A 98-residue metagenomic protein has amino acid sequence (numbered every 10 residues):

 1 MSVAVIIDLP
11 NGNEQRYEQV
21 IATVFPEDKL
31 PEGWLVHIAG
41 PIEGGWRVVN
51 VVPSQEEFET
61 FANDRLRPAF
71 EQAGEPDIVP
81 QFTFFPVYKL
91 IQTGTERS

Functional and structural regions predicted by a protein language model:
M1-V49, P53-P68, E75-S98: Short S/T/G/P-rich N-terminal loop/turn motif that feeds into the first structured element of a domain
